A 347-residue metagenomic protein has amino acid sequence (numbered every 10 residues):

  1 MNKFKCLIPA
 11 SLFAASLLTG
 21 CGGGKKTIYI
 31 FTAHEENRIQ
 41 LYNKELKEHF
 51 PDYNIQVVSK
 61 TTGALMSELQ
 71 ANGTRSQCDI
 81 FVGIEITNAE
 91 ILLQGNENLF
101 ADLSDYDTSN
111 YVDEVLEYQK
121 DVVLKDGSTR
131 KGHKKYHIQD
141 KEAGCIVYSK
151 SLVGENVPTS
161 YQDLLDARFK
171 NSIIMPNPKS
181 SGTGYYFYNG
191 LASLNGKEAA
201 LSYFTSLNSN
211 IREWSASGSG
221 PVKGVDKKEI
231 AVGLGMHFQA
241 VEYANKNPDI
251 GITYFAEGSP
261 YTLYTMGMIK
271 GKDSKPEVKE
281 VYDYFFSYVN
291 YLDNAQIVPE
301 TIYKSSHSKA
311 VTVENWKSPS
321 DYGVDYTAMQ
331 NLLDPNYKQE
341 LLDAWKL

Functional and structural regions predicted by a protein language model:
T19-G20: C-terminal motif of bacterial Sec signal peptides marking the signal peptidase cleavage site
G23-I91: Early extracytoplasmic/lumenal segment of secretory-pathway proteins
T32-Q40, Q77-V222, D226: Extracytoplasmic ligand-binding site segments that recognize negatively charged/polar headgroups
T87-L92, D226, A231-D249: A ligand-binding cleft/hinge motif common to bilobed small-molecule-binding domains
I146-L152, T262-S274, F285, D293-I297: A bilobed periplasmic-binding-protein/Venus flytrap-type ligand-binding module shared by bacterial periplasmic
S172-K179, Y284-S308: Periplasmic-binding protein-like
Y203-N208, N247-K270: Periplasmic-binding protein-like
K309-L347: Extracellular/periplasmic bilobal clamshell ligand-binding domains
